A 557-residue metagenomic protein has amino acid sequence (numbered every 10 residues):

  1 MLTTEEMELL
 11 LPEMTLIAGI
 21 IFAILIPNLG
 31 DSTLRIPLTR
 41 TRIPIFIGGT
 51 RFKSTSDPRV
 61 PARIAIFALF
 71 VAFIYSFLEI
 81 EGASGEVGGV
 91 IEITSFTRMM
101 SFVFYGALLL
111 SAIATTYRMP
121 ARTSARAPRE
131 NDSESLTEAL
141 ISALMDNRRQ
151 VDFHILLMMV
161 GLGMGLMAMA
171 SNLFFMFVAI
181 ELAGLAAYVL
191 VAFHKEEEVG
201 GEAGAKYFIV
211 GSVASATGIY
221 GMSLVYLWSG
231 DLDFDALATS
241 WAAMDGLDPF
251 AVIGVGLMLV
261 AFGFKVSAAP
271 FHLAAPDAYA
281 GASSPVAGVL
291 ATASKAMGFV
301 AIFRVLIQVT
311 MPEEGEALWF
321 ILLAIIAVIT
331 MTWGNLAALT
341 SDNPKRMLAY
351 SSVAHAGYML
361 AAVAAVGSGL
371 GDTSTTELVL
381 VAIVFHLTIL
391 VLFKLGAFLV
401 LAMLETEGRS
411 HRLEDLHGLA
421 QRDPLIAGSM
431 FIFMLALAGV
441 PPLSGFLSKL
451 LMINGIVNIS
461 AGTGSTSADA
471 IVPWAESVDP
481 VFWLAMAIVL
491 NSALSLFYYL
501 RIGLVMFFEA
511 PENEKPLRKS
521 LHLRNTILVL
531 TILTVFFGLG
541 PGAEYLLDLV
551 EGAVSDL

Functional and structural regions predicted by a protein language model:
M1-L557: Alpha-helical transmembrane segments of multi-pass membrane proteins predominantly involved in bioenergetics
